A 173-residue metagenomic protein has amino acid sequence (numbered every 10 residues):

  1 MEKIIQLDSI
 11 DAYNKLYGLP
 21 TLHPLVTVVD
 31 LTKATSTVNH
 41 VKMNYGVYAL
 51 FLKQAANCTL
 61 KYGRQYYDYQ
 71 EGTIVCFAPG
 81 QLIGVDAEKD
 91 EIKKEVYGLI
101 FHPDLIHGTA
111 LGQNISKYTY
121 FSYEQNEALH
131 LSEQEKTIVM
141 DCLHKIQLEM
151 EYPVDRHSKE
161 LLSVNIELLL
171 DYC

Functional and structural regions predicted by a protein language model:
M1-K61, Q65-Y67: Generic protein-terminus/edge-of-domain signal
A49, I138-K145, N165, L169-Y172: Amphipathic, well-ordered alpha-helical segments in soluble domains
A55, P79, F101-P103: Residues immediately flanking
R64-A78: Short acidic-glycine-tyrosine-enriched beta hairpin
V75, G80-D86, I106-H107: Histidine-centered metal-chelating micro-motifs
E88-E151: A hydrophobic/aromatic-rich effector-binding and dimerization subdomain of bacterial HTH-type transcriptional regulators
Q147-D155, Y172-C173: Basic, amphipathic alpha-helical hairpins
Y152-V164: All-alpha amphipathic helical-bundle segments outside canonical DNA-binding/catalytic cores that form hydrophobic
